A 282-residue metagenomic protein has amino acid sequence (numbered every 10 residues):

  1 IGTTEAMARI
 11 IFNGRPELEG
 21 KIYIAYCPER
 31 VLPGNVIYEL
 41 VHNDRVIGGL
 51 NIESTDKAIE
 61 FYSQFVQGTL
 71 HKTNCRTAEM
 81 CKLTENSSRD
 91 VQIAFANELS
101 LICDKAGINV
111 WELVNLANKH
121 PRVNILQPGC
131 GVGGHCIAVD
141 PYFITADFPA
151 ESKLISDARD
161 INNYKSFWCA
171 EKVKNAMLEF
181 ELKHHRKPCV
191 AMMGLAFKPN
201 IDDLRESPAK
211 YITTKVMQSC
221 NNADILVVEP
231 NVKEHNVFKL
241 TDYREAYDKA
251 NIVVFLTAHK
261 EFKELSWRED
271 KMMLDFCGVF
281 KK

Functional and structural regions predicted by a protein language model:
I1-K282: Structural/interface elements that position substrates and couple domains in central-metabolism enzymes
